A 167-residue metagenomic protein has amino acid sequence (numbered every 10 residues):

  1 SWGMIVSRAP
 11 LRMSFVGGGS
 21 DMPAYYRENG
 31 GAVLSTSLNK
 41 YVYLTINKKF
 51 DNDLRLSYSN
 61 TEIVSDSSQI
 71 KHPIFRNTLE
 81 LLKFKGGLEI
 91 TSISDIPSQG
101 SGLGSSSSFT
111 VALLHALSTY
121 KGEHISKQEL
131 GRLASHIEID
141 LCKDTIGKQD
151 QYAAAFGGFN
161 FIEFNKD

Functional and structural regions predicted by a protein language model:
G3-P10, V16, D21-Y25, N29-G31 (+2 more regions): ATP-dependent small-molecule kinase catalytic core of the GHMP/sugar-kinase superfamily and closely related
M4, V33-S35, L79: Residues embedded in well-ordered secondary-structure elements
R8-A9, T36-L38: Conserved strand-loop elements at the edges of beta-sheets that form or border functional pockets
R27-T36, S59: Short Gly/aromatic-enriched secondary-structure transition segments
L34, L103, I162: Short clusters of hydrophobic/aromatic residues that line enzyme substrate/ligand-binding pockets
L38-I137: Anion-binding (especially nucleotide phosphate/pyrophosphate-binding) glycine-rich loop and adjoining beta-alpha core
